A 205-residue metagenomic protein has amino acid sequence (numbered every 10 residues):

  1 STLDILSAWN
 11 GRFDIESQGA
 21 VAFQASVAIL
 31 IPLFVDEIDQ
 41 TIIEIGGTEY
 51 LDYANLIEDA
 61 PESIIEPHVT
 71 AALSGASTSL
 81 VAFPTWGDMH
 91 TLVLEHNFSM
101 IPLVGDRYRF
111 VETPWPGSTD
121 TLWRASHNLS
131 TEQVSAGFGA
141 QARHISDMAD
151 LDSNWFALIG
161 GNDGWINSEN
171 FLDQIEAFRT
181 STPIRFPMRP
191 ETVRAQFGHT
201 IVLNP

Functional and structural regions predicted by a protein language model:
S1-P205: Acidic, low-complexity N-terminal propeptides/linkers enriched in Ser/Thr/Asp/Gly that mediate export, maturation
